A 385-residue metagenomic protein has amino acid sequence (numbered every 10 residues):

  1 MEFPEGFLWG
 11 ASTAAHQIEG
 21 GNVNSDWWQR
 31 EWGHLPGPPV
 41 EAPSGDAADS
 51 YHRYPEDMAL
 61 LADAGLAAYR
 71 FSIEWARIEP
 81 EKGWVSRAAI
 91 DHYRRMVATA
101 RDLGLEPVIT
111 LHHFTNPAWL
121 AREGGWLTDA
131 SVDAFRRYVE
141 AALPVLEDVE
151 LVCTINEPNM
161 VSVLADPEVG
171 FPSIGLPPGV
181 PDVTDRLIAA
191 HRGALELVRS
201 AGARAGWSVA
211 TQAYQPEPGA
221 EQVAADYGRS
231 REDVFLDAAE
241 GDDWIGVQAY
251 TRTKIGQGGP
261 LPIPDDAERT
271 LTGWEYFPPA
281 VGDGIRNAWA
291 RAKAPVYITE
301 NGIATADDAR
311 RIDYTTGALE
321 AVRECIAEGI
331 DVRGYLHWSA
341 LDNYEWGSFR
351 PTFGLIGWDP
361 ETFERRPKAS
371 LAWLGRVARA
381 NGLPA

Functional and structural regions predicted by a protein language model:
M1-M58, A62-A67, A76-A385: Non-catalytic scaffold segments within catalytic domains of secreted glycoside hydrolases
